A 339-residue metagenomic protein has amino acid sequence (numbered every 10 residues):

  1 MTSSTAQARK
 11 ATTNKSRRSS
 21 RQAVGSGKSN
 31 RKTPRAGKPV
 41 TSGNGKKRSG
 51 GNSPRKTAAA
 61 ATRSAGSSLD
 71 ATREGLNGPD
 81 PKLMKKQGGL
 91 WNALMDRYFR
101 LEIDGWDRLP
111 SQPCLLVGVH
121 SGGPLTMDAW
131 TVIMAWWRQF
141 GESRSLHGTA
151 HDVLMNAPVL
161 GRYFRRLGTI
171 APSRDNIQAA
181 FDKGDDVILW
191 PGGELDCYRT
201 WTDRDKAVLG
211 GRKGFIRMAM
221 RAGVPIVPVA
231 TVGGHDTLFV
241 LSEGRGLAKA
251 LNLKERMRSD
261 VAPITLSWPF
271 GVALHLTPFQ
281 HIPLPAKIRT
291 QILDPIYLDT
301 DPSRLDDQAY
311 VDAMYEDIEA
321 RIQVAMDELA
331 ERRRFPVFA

Functional and structural regions predicted by a protein language model:
M1-P39: N-terminal acidic, proline/glycine-rich, low-complexity intrinsically disordered segments
G25, R35-N176, G244, A320 (+1 more regions): Membrane-anchoring hydrophobic helices of lipid-metabolizing enzymes
L115-V117, I188-W190, Q291: Structural motif
N156, F279-A339: C-terminal terminal-subdomain/extension
Y163, A179, R217-R221: Hydrophobic/aromatic ligand-binding patch that stacks against planar heteroaromatic rings of cofactors or nucleotides
G193, D203-S303: A cross-family acyltransferase "interaction/gating" segment
